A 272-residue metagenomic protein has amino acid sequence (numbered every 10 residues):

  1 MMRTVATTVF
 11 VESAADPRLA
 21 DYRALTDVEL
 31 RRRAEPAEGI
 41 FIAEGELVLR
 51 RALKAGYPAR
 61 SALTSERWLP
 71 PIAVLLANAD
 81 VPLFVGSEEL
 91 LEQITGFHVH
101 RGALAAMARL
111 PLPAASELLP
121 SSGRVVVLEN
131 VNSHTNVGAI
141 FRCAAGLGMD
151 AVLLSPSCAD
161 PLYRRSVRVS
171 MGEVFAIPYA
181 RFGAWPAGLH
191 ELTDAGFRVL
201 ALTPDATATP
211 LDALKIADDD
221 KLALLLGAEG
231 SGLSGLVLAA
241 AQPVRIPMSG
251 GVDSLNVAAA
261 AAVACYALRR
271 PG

Functional and structural regions predicted by a protein language model:
M1-P70, C158-A159: Boundary-proximal intrinsically disordered activation/regulatory segments immediately upstream of a helical core
A6, L110-T207: RNA substrate-binding interface of SAM-dependent RNA methyltransferases
T8-A15, P82-S87, P178-A187: Short acidic-hydrophobic, aromatic-tinged amphipathic segments that line or gate anion-handling sites
V11, F41, E129-N130, S155-P156 (+4 more regions): Glycine- and other small-residue-rich loops at beta-strand/loop junctions that grip anionic moieties
P70-D80, L236-V237: Short, aromatic/basic amphipathic alpha-helical patches
L76-A103: Glycine/small-residue-rich loop that forms an oxyanion/phosphate-binding "nest" at active or ligand-binding sites
A103-A106, C143-L147, P161-V174, G235-G272: Structured adenosyl-cofactor binding patch, chiefly the S-adenosyl-L-methionine
L200-V252: Active-site/ligand-binding-proximal alpha/beta "capping" segment
